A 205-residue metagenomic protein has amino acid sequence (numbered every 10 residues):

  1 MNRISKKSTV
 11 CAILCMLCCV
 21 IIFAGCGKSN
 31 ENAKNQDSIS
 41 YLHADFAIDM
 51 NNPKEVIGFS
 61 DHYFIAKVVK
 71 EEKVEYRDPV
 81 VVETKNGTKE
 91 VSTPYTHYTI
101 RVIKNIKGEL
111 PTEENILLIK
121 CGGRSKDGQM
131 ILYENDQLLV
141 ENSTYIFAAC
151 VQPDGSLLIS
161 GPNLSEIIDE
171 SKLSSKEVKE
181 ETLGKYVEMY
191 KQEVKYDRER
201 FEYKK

Functional and structural regions predicted by a protein language model:
M1-E31: Sec-dependent N-terminal signal peptides of Gram-positive bacterial secreted proteins and lipoproteins
C15, E55-I57, K89: Residues embedded in well-ordered secondary-structure elements
C26-S38, N86-T93, T112, R124-K205: Netrin-like (NTR/C345C) domain of secreted extracellular proteins
G27-F59, F64: N-terminal, intrinsically disordered, polar/charged segments of Gram-positive cell-envelope systems that serve as
S60-K107: Structural detector for short beta-strands of small beta-barrel domains
K107-L118, G122-R124: The feature marks short-to-medium sequence segments in extracytoplasmic or secretory-pathway proteins
